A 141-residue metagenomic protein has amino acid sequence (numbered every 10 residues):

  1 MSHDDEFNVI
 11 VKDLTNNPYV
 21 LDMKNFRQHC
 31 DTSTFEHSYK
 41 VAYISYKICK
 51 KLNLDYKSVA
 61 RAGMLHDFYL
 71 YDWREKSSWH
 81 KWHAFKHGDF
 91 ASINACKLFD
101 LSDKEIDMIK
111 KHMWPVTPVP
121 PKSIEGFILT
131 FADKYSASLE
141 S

Functional and structural regions predicted by a protein language model:
M1-S141: Metal-dependent phosphohydrolase cores
